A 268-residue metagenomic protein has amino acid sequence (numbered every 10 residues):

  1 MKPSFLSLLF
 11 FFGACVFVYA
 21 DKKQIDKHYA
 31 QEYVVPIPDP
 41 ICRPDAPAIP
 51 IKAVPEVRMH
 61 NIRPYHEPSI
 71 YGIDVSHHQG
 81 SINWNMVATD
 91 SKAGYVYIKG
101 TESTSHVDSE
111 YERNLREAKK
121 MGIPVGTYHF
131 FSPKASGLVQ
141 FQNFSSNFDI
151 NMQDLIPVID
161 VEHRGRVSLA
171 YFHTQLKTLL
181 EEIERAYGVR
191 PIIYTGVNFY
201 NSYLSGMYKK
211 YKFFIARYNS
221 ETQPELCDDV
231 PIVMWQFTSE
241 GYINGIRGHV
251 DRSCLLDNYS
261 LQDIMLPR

Functional and structural regions predicted by a protein language model:
M1-Q24: Bacterial Sec-dependent N-terminal signal peptides
K23-G72, Y208-R268: Functionally critical loop-and-helix segments that line ligand-binding/catalytic clefts of soluble enzyme domains
M59, Y65-I82, A88, I98-L180 (+1 more regions): Substrate-binding cleft of extracellular glycoside hydrolase catalytic domains
I82-N83, S202: Short acidic active-site motifs
S105, K134, Y200, T222 (+1 more regions): Flexible, glycine-rich phosphate/dinucleotide-binding loops and adjacent beta-alpha linkers at cofactor/substrate
D108-E112, F130-S136, D160-S168, I192-N198 (+3 more regions): Low-complexity, flexible helical/coil segments
L155-D228: Catalytic domains of cell-wall/extracellular-matrix polysaccharide-remodeling enzymes, centered on de-N-acetylation
